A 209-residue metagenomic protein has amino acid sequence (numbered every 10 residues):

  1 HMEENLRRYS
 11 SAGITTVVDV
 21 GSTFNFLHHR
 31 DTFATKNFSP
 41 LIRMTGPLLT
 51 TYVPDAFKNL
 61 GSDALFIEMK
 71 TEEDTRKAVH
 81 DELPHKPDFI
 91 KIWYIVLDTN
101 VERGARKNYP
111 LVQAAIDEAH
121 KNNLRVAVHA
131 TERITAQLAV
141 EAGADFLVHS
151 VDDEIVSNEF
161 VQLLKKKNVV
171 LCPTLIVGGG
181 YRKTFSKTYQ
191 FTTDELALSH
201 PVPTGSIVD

Functional and structural regions predicted by a protein language model:
H1, K58-K77, R125-V126: Active-site mouth loops of central-metabolism enzymes
E3, R7, S11, E72-P84 (+4 more regions): Amphipathic, non-transmembrane alpha-helical secondary structure
E4-H28, S39-P47, P87-L97, R125 (+4 more regions): Divalent metal-dependent hydrolysis catalytic cores, especially in the metallo-beta-lactamase
N25-A34, N158-E159: Metal-dependent catalytic neighborhoods of phosphoester/phosphodiester hydrolases
F33-T51, R103-V128, L164-V177: Alpha-helix-loop-beta-strand connector modules within alpha/beta enzyme cores
T35-N37, G61, A144-L147, K165-K166 (+1 more regions): Short, hinge-like loop/turn segments at secondary-structure boundaries
K77-N100, V151-D209: Active-site neighborhoods of metal-dependent hydrolases
D81-D145, H149, D153-E154, G178: Divalent metal-binding pocket/active-site signature
